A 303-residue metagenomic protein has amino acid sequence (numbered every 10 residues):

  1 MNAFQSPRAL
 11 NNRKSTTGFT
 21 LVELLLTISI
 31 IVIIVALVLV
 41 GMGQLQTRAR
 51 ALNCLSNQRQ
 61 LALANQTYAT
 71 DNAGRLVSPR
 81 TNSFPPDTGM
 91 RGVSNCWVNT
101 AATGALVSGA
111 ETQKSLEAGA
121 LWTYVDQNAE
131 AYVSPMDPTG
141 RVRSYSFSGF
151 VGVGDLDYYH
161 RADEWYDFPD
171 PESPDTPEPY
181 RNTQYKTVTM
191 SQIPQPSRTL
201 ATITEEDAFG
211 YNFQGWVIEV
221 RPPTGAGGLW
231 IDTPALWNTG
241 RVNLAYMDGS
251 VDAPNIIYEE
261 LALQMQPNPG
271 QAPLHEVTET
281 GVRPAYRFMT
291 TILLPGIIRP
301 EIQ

Functional and structural regions predicted by a protein language model:
M1-F19: N-terminal leader/signal peptides at the extreme start of proteins
N2, N11, T47, A62 (+1 more regions): Generic alpha-helix initiation/capping and coil-helix boundary signal
N2-A3, I33, T103: Short acidic linear motifs
F4, A36, V40, Q44 (+2 more regions): Residue-level signal for well-ordered alpha-helical scaffold segments within enzymatic catalytic domains
R8, F19-L24, V35-L37, G104 (+2 more regions): Intrinsic-disorder/low-complexity peptide segments enriched for small residues
T16-S56: Amphipathic alpha-helical segments typified by the pilin-like N-terminal helix that continues immediately C-terminal
C54-Q303: Short, well-structured segments within or immediately adjacent to enzyme catalytic domains that line ligand-binding
